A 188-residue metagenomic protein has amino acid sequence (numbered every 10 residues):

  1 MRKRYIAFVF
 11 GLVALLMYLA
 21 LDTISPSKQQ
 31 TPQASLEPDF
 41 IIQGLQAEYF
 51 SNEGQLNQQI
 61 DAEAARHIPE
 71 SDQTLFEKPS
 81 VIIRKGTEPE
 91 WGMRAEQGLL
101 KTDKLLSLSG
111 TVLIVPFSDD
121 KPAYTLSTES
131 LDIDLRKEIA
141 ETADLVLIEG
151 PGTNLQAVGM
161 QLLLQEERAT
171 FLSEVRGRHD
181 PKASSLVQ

Functional and structural regions predicted by a protein language model:
M1-Q188: Mature-chain termini and adjacent capping regions
